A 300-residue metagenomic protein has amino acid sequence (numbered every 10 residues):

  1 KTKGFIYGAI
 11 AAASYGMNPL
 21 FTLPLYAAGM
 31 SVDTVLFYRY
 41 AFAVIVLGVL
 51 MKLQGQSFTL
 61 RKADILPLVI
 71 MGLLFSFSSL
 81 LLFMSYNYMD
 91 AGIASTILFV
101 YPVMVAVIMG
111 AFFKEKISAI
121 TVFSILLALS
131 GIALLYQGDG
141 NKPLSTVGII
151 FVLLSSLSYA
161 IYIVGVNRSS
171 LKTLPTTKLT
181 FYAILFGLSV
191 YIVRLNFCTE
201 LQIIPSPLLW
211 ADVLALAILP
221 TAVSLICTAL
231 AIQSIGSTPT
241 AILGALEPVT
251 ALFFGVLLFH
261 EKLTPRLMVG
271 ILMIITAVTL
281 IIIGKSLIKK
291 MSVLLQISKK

Functional and structural regions predicted by a protein language model:
K1-A13, V44-I70, F83, A111-F123 (+6 more regions): Membrane-interface interhelical linkers
K1-T34, Y38, L73, F77 (+4 more regions): Glycine-/small-residue-enriched transmembrane alpha-helix faces in small-molecule transporters and effluxers
I6, I10, F37-F42, L66 (+9 more regions): Hydrophobic residues within alpha-helical transmembrane segments of multi-pass solute transporters/permease subunits
I10-M17, F21, L50, V69-Y88 (+6 more regions): Hydrophobic alpha-helical transmembrane segments of multi-pass membrane transport proteins, especially secondary
A27-F77, M104, S158-G165, T180-T199 (+2 more regions): Transmembrane alpha-helices of multi-pass small-molecule transport proteins
T34-I45, L74-F75, L82-K116, T121 (+2 more regions): Specific alpha-helical transmembrane segments that line the substrate/conduction pathway and gating interfaces
L36, Y40, Q137-G138, L209 (+1 more regions): C-terminal-most transmembrane helix of multi-pass membrane proteins
L47, V69, I108, I117-Q137 (+5 more regions): Hydrophobic transmembrane alpha-helices of multi-pass small-molecule transport proteins
